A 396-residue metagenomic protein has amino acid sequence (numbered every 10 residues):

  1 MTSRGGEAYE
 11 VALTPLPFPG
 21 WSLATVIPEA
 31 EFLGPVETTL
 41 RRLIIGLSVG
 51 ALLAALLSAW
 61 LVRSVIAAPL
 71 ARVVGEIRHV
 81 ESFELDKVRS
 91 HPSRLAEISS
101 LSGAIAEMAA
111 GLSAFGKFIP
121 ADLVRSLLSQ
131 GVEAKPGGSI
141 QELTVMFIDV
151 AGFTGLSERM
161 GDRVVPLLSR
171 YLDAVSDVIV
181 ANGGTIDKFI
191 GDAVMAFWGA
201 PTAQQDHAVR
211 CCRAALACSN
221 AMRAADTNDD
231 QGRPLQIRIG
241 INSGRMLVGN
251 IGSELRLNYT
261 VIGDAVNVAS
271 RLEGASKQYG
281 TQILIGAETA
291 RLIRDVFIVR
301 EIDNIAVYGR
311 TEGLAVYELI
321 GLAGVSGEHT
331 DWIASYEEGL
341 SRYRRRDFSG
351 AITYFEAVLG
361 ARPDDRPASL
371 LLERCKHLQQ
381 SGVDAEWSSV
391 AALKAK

Functional and structural regions predicted by a protein language model:
M1-R41: Extracellular/periplasmic juxtamembrane segments that couple receptor/chemosensory ectodomains to their
P17, D86-I98: HAMP-domain connector/hinge
G50-A67: Cytosolic-side ends of inner-membrane transmembrane helices, especially those that anchor bacterial signal-transduction
V65-V88, S102, A109: Membrane-proximal alpha-helical signal-transduction linkers
I98, I105-A121, E158: HAMP exit helix and analogous amphipathic coiled-coil linker helices
A109, S169-G184, A200-I239, D264-K277 (+1 more regions): Alpha-helical scaffold within the catalytic cores of cyclic-nucleotide enzymes
A134-A214, Y259: Catalytic NTP-binding/metal-coordinating core of nucleotidyl cyclase/transferase enzymes
M246, S276-G350, E356-A357, R362-W387: Cytosolic regulatory/linker segments at or just downstream of nucleotide-handling modules in signal-transduction
